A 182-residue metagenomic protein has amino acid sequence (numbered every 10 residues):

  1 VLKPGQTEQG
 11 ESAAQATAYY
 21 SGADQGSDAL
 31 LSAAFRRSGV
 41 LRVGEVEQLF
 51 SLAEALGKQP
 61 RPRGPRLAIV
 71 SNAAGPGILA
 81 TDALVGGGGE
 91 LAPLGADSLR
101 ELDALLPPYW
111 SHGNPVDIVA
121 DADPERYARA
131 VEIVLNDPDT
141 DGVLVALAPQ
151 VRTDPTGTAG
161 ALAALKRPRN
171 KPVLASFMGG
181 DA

Functional and structural regions predicted by a protein language model:
L2-P76, A80-L91, A159-A182: Peripheral docking tails and interdomain loops at the edges of cofactor- or intermediate-handling domains
A29, E47, A96-R100, E125 (+1 more regions): Generic alpha-helical secondary structure signal
R63-A148: Short glycine-cluster motifs
D121-E125, A130-A182: C-terminal non-catalytic interaction/assembly regions of soluble proteins
